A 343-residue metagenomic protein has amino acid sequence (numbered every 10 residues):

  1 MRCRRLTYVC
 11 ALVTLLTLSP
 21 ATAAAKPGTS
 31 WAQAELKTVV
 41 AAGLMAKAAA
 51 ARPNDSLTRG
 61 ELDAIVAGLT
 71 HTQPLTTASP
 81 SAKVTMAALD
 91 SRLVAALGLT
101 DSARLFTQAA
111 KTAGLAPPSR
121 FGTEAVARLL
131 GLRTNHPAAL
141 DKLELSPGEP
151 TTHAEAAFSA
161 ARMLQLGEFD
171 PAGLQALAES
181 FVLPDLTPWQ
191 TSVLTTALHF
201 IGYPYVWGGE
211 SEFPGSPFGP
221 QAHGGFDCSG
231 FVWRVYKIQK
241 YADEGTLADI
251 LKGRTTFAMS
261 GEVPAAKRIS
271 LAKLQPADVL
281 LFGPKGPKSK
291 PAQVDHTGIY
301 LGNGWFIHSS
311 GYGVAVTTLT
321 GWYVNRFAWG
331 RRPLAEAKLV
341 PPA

Functional and structural regions predicted by a protein language model:
M1-C10: Bacterial N-terminal signal peptides that target proteins for export
V9-L18: Bacterial N-terminal signal peptides
T22-Q33, V40-R59, D63, A67-A125 (+4 more regions): Feature responds to low-complexity, polar/acidic, surface-exposed segments characteristic of secreted/exported proteins
T38, I65-G68, A95, L99 (+4 more regions): Glycine-rich, acidic and aromatic/proline-enriched surface loops and short helix-turn segments that act as binding
A156, R162, L247-S260, P264-L271 (+1 more regions): Aromatic- and glycine-rich peptidoglycan recognition patches
Q165-Y205, R326-A343: Non-catalytic ligand/cofactor/substrate-binding and regulatory segments of enzyme domains
V206-P276, G286-P287: Catalytic cysteine-centered active-site loop
